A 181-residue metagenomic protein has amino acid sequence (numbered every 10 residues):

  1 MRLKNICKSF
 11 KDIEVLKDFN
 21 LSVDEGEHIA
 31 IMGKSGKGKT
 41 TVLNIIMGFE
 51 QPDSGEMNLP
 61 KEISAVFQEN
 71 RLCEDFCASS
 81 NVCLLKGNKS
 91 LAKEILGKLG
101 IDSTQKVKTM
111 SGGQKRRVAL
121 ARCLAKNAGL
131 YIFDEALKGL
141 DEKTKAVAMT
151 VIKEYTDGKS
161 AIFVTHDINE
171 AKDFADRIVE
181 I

Functional and structural regions predicted by a protein language model:
M1, L16-D18: Conserved structural motif at the start of ABC-family nucleotide-binding domains
M47: Helix-to-loop junction immediately C-terminal to a conserved catalytic motif
D75-N88: Q-loop/switch helix immediately C-terminal to the Walker
K106-M110, Q114: Conserved ABC ATPase signature
L120: Hydrophobic anchor residue at the start of the ABC signature
E142-K143: Helix N-cap at the start of a conserved alpha-helix in ABC-type nucleotide-binding domains
G158-T165: Conserved H-loop
